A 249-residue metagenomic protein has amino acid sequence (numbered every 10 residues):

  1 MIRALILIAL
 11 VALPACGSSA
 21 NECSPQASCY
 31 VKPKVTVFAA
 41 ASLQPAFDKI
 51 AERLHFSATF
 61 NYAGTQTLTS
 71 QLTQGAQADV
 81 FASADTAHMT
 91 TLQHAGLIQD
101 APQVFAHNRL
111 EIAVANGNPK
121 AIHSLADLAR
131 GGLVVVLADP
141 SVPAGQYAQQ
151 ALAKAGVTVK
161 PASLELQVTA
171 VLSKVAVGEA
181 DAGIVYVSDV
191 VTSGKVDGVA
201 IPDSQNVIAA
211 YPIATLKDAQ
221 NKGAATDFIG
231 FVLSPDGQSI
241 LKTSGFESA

Functional and structural regions predicted by a protein language model:
M1-S19: Secretory targeting and sorting signals
A4, I8, T59, A162-S163: Short intrinsically disordered, low-complexity coil segments enriched in acidic
C16-E52, Q66, S70-Q74, S83-T86 (+3 more regions): Exported/periplasmic ABC-transporter solute-binding proteins
S57-Q66: A short beta-strand-loop structural module common to alpha/beta enzyme folds
L97: Active-site surface patch of divalent metal-dependent phosphodiester/phosphate bond hydrolases
